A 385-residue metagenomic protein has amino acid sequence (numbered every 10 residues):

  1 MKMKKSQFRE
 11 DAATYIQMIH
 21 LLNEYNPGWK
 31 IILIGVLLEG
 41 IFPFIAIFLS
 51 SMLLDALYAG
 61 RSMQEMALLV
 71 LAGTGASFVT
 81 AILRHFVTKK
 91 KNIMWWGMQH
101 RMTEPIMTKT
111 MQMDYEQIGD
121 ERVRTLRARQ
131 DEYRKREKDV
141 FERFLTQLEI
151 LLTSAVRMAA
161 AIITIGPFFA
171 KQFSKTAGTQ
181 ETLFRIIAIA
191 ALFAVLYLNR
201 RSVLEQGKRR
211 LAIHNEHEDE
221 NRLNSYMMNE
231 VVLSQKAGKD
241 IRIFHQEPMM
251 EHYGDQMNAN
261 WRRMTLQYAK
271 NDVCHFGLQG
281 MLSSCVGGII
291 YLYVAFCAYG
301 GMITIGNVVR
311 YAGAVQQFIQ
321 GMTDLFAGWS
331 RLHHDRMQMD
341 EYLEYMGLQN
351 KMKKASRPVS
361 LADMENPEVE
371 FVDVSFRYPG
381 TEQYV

Functional and structural regions predicted by a protein language model:
M1-I16, W96-E142, E220-M264, R336-Q349 (+1 more regions): Extended non-transmembrane interhelical loops and adjacent amphipathic helices of multipass membrane proteins
M1-P43, R61-L68, V87-K90, V123-V156 (+3 more regions): Membrane-integrated ABC transporters
K30-L83, S154-G207, G301-I305: Transmembrane helix-loop-helix hairpins at lipid-water interfaces of multipass membrane proteins, especially the type-1
A46-L53, V87, K91, I106 (+4 more regions): Hydrophobic/aromatic residues in alpha-helical transmembrane segments
S50-L57, T110, Q206-R210, M227 (+6 more regions): Hydrophobic alpha-helical interface/terminus motif in multipass membrane transporters
K89-T108, E181, R185-Q235, L266 (+3 more regions): Cytoplasmic coupling helices
R242, Q246, I289-I290, V309-G347: Cytosolic ends of transmembrane helices, especially the final helix of ABC transmembrane type-1 domains
A362-V385: ABC-type nucleotide-binding domain
